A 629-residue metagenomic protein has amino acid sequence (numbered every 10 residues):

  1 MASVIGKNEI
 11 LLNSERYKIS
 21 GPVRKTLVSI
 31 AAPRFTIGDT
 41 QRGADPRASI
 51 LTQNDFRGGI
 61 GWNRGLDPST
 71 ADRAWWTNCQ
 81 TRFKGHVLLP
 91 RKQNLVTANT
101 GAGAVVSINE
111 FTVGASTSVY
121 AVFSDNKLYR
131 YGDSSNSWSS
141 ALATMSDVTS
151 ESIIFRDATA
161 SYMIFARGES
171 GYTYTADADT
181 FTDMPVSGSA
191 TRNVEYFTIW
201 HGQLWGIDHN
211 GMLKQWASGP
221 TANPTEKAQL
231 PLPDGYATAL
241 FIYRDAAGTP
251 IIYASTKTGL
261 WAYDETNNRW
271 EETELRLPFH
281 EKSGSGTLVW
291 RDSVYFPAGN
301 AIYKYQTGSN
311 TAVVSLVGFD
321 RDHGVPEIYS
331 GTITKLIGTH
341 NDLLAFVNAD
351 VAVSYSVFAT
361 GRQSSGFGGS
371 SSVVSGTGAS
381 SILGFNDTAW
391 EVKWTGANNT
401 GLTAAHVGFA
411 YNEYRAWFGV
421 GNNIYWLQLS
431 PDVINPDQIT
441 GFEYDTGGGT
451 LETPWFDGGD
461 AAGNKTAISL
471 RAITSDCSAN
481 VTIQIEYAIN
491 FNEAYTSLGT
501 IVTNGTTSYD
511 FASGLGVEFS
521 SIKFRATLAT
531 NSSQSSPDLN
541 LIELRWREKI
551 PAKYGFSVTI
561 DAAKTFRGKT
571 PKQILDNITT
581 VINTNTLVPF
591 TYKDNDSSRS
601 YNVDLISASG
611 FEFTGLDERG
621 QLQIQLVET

Functional and structural regions predicted by a protein language model:
A2-T144, Y162, E169-F181, Y196 (+8 more regions): N-terminal beta-propeller domains
G101-A104, S146-T149, A190-T191, F197 (+6 more regions): Conserved loop/turn at the beginning of each blade in beta-propeller domains
I108, S152-R156, F197, L240 (+3 more regions): Hydrophobic core register within WD40 beta-propeller blades
S124, R130-A143, A176-D179, S218 (+3 more regions): Non-cytosolic beta-sandwich-type ligand-binding/adhesion modules
S139-M145, T182-S187, P224-P231, E271-R276 (+4 more regions): Beta-propeller fold detector
F319-I333, D387-N412: Conserved blade-ending motifs and adjacent loop-strand segments that build the rim/top face of beta-propeller domains
A404-E452: Blade-level signature of beta-propeller repeat domains, shared across WD40, Kelch, NHL, RCC1 and BNR/Asp-box propellers
R547-T629: Extracellular/virion structural assembly segments
